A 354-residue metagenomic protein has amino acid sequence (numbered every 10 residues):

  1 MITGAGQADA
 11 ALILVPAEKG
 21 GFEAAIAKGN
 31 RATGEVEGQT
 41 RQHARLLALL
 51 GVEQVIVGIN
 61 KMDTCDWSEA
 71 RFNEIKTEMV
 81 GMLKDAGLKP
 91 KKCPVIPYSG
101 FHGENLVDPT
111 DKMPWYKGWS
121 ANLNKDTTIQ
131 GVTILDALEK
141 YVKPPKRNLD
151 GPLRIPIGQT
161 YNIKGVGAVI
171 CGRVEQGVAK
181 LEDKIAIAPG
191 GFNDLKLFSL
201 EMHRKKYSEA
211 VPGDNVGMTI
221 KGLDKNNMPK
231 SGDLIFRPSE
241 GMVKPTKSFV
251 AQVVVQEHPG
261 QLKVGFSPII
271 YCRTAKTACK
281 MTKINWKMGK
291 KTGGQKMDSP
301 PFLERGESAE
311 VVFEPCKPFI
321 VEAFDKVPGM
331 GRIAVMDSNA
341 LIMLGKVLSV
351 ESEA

Functional and structural regions predicted by a protein language model:
M1, L12, L47, N60 (+8 more regions): Residue-level signature of catalytic and energy-coupling elements of molecular machines, predominantly ATP/GTP-dependent
I2, A25-A27, A70, D108-D111 (+2 more regions): Short coil/turn segments at secondary-structure boundaries
T3, I13, G38-L46, A70-D85 (+5 more regions): Solvent-exposed alpha-helical segments within well-ordered globular domains of core cellular machineries
T3-Q7, E35-Q42, L50, W67-A70 (+8 more regions): Charged, alpha-helix-enriched surfaces in structured cytosolic catalytic cores of large nucleotide-utilizing machines
A5-N73: Conserved Switch II/interswitch segment of TRAFAC-class P-loop GTPases
P16-K19, A27, N60-T64, C93 (+6 more regions): Short, ordered loop/turn segments at secondary-structure junctions
E53-I56, T64-P152, P156-G158: Canonical P-loop GTPase G-domain recognition
I163-A354: C-terminal effector/interaction modules appended to NTPase cores
